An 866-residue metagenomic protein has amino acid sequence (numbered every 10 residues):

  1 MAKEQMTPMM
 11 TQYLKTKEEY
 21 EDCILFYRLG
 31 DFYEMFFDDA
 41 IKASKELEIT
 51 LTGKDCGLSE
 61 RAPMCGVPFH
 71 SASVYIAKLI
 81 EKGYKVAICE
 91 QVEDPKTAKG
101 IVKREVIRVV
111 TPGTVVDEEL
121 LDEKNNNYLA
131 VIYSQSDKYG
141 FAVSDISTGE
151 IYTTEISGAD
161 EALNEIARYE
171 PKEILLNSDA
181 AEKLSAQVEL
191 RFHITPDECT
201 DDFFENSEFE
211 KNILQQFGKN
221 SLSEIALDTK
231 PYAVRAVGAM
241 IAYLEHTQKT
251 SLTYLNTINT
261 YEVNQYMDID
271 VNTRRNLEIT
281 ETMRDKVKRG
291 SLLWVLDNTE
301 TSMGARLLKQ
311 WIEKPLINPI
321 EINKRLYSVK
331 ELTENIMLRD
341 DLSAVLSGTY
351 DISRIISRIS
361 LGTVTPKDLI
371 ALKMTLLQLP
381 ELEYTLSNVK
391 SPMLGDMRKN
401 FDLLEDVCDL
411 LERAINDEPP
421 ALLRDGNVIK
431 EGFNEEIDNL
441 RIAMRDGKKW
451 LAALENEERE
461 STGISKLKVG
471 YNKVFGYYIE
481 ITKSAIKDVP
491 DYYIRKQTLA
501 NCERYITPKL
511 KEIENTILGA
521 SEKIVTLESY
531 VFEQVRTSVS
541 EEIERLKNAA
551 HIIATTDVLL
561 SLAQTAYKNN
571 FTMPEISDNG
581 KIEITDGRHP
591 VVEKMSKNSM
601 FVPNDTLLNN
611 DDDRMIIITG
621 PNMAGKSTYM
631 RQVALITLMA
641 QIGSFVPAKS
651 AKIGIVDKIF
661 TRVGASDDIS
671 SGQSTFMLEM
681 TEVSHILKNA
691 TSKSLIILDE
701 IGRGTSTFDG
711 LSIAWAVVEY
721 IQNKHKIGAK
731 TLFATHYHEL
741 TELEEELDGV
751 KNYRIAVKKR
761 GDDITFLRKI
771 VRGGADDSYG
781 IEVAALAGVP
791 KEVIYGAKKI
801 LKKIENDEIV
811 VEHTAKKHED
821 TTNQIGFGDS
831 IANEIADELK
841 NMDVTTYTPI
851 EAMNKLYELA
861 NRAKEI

Functional and structural regions predicted by a protein language model:
A2-E331, A344-S347, D351-S360, V364-N456 (+2 more regions): Charged catalytic and DNA/RNA-contacting regions of genome-maintenance and nucleic-acid-processing enzymes
A2-K3, T11, K15, D22 (+5 more regions): Conserved phosphate-binding elements of NTP-dependent enzyme cores
F37-D38, K230, E300-T301, L308-W311 (+6 more regions): ATPase nucleotide-binding head domains, primarily ABC-like/P-loop NTPase cores
C89, P112-L121, S251, V389-M393 (+5 more regions): Active-site phosphate-binding and catalytic loops of NTP-dependent enzymes
F204-L214, K219, M267-V271, M283 (+6 more regions): Amphipathic heptad-repeat alpha-helical coiled-coil/stalk segments that mediate oligomerization, filament/stalk
I322, V329, R339-V345, L372 (+12 more regions): Amphipathic alpha-helical coiled-coil segments
L361, T365, T375-Q378, E431-G432 (+2 more regions): Charged, surface-exposed helical/loop "interaction arms" that form contiguous linear patches used for dimerization
T365-D368, T845-I866: Short, amphipathic C-terminal "tail helix"
